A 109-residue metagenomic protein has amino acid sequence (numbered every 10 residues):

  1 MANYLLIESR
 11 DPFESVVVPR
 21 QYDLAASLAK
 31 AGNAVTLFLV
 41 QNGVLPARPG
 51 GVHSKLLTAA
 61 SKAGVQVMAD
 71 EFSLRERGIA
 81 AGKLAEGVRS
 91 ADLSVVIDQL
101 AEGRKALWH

Functional and structural regions predicted by a protein language model:
N3, K30-T36, Q66: Residues at the starts of beta-strands that form the adenosine-phosphate
Y4-P19, N42-R48: Short, glycine-rich nucleotide/cofactor-binding loops
V17-A31: Histidine-anchored nucleotide/phosphate-binding helix
A25, S54-T58, I97: Short amphipathic alpha-helical segments and helix-helix/interface helices
A29-K30, S61, L100-A101: Anion (oxyanion) recognition and catalysis
F38, G43-L56: N-terminal beta-loop-helix "entrance" segment that forms/cooperates in small-molecule cofactor or anionic ligand
V52-A80: A glycine-rich helix N-cap at a beta->alpha junction
R77-H109: C-terminal structural segments of small proteins and small subunits
